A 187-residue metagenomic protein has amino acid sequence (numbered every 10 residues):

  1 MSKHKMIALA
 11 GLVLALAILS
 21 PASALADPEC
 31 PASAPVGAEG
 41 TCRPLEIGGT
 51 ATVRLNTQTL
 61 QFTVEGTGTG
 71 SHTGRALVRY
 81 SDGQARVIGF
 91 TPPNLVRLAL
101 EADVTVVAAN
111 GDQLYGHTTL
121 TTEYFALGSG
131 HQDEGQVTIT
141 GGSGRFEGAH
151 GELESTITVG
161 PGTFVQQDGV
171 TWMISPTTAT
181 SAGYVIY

Functional and structural regions predicted by a protein language model:
M1, L19-A22, A32: Intrinsically disordered, low-complexity segments enriched in Ser/Pro/Gly/Ala and basic residues
M1-A10: Bacterial N-terminal signal peptides that target proteins for export
A10-S20: Bacterial N-terminal signal peptides
L25-Y187: Beta-strand-enriched cores of mature, soluble protein domains
